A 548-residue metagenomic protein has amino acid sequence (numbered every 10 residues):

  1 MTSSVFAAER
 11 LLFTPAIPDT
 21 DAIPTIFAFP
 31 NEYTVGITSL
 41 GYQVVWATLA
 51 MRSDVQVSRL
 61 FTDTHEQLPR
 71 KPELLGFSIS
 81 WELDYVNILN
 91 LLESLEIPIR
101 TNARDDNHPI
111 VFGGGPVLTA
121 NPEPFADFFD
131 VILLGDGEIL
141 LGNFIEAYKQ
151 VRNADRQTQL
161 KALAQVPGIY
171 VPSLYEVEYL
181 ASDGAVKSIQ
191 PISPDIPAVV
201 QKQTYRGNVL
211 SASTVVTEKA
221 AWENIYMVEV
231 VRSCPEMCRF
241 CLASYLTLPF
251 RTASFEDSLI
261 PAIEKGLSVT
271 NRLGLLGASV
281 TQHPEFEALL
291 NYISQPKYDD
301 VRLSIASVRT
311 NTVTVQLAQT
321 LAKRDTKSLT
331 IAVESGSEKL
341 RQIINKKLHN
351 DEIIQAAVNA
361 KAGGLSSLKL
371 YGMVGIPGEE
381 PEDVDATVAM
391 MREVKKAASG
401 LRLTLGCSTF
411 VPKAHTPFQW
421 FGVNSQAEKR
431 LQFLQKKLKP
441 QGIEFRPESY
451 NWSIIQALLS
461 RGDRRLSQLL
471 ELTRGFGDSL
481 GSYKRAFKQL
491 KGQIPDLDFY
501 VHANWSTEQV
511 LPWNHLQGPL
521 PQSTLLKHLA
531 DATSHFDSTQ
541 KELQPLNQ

Functional and structural regions predicted by a protein language model:
M1-P15, D21, T25-F27, P440-Q548: Radical SAM enzyme core and accessory elements
T2-I26, Y33-T34, P172, E178-M227 (+1 more regions): N-terminal [4Fe-4S]-dependent radical SAM core
F27-P30, T34, L83, L259-K369 (+1 more regions): Conserved SAM/AdoMet-binding glycine-rich loop
S39, K219-F255: Canonical Radical SAM [4Fe-4S] cluster-binding loop centered on the CxxxCxxC motif and its immediate flanking residues
Y42-V44, L92, D127-F129, Y148-K149 (+7 more regions): Short secondary-structure boundary/capping segments
D54-T64: A short beta-strand-loop structural module common to alpha/beta enzyme folds
T62-I189, P417-D463, L470-G481: Glycine-rich beta-alpha loop elements in corrinoid/cobalamin-binding modules across cobalamin-dependent enzymes
E176-L180, E236, P284-E285, L317 (+6 more regions): Flexible glycine/acidic-rich beta-alpha junction loops that bind and position SAM and/or redox cofactors in anaerobic
